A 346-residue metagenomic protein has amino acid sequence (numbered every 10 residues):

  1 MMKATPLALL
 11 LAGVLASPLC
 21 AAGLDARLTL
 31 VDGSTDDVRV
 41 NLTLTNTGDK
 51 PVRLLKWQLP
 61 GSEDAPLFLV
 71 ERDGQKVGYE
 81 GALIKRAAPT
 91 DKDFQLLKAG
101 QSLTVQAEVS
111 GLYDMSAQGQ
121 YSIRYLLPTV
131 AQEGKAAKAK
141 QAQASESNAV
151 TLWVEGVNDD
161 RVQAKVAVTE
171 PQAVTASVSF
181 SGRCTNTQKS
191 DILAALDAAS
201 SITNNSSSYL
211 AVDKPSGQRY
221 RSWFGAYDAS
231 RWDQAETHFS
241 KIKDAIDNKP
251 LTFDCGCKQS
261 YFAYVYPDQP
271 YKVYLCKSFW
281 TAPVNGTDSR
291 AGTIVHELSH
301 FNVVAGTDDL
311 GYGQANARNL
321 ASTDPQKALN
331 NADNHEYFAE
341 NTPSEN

Functional and structural regions predicted by a protein language model:
M1-C20: Gram-negative bacterial Sec-dependent N-terminal signal peptides
A21-T35: N-terminal edge beta-strand
L30-G33, V40-N41, S62-K98, S102 (+3 more regions): Predominantly extracellular/secreted Zn2+-dependent metalloproteases
L42-P51: Asparagine-centered strand-capping/turn motif at beta-strand->loop junctions
L55-G61: Short Gly/aromatic-enriched secondary-structure transition segments
E297: Walker B catalytic acidic pair
